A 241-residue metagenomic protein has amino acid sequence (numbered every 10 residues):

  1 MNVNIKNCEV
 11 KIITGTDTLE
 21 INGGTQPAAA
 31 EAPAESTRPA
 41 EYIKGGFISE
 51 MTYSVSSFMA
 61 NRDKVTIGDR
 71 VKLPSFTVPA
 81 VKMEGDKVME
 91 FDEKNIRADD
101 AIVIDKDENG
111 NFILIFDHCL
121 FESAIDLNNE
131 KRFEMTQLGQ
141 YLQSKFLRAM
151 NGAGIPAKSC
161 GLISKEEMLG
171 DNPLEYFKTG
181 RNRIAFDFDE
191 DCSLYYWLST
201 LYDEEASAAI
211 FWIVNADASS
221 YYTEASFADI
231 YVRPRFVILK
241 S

Functional and structural regions predicted by a protein language model:
M1-E31: Long, low-complexity intrinsically disordered regions enriched in small/polar and proline/glycine residues
P33-S241: Collagenous Gly-X-Y triple-helix signature in extracellular proteins
